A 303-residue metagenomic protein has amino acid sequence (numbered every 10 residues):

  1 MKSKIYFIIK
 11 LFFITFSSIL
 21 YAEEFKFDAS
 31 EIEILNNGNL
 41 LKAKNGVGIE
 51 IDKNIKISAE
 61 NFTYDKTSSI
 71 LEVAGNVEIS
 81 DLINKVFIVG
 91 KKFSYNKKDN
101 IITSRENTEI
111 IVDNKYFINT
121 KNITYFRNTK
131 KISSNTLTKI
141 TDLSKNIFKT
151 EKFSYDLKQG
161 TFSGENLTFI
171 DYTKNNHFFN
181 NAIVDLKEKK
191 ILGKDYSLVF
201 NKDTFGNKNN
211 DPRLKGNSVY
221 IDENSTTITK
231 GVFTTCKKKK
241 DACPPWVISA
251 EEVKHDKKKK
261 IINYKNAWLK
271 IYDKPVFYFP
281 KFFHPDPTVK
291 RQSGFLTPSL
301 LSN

Functional and structural regions predicted by a protein language model:
K2-E23, F62, F93: Classical Sec-dependent N-terminal signal peptides that target proteins to the secretory pathway
A22-N303: Structural signature for solvent-exposed beta-strand/loop edge elements and short helix-capping sites, enriched
